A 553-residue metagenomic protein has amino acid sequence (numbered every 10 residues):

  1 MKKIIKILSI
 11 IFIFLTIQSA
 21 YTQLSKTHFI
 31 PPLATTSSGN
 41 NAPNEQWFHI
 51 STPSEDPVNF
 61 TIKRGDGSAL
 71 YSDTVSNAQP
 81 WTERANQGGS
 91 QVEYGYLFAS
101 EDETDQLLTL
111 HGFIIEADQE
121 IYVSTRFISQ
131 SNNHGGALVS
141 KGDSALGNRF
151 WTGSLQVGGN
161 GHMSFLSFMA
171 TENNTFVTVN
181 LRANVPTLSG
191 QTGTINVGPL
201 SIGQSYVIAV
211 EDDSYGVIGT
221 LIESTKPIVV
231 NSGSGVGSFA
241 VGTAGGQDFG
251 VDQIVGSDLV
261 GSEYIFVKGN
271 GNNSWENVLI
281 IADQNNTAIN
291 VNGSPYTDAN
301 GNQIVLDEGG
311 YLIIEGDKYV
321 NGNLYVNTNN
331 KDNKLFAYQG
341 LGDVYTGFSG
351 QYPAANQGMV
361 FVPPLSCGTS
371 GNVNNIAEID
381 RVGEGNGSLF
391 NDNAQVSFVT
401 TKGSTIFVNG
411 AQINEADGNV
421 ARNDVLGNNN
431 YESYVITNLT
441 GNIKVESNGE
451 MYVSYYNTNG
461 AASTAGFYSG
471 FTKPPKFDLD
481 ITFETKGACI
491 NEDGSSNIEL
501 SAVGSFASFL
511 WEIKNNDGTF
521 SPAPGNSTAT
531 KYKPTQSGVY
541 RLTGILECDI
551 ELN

Functional and structural regions predicted by a protein language model:
M1-S25, C548: Bacterial Sec-dependent N-terminal signal peptides
Q23-E484, L510: Intrinsically disordered, low-complexity linker/terminal regions across diverse proteins
I202, E308, E492, P534-S537: Surface-exposed loops/turns
T482-D493: Short, solvent-exposed loop/edge segments of extracellular or virion-exposed proteins
N491-G504: A short beta-strand segment in extracellular, disulfide-stabilized domains
F506, L510-T535: Surface-exposed, flexible coil segments in extracellular/virion-facing regions
S537-I545: Conserved Ig-like domain signature around the intradomain disulfide
I545-L552: Short, solvent-exposed loop/turn segments at the edges of extracellular beta-sandwich modules
